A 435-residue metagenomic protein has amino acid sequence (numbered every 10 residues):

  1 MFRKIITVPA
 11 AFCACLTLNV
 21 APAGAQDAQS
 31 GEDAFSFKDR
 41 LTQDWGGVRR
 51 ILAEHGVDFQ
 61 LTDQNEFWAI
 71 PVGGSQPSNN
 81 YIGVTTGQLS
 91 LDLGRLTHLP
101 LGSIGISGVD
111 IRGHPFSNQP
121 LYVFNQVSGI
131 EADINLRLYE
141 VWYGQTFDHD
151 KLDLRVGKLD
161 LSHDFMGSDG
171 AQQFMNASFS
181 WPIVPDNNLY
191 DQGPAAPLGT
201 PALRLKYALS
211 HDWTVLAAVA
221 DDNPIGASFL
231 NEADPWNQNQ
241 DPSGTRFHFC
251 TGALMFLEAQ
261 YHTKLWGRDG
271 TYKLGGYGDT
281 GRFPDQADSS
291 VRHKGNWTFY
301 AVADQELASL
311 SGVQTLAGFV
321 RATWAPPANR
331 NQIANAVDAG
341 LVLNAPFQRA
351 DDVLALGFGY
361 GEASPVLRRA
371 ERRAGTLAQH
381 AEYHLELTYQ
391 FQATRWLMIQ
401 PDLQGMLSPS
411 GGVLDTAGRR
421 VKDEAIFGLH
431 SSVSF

Functional and structural regions predicted by a protein language model:
F2, F12, L16-E66, I70 (+2 more regions): N-terminal periplasmic/intermembrane-space "pro-region" immediately following the signal or transit peptide
A23-V57, D160-S178, Q348-A355, P365-L367 (+1 more regions): Outer-membrane beta-barrel biogenesis signature
L41-T42, H55, A69, N79-T85 (+7 more regions): Residues that define the transmembrane beta-barrel architecture of outer-membrane proteins
Q43-D58, D92-I104, D148-K151, D212 (+4 more regions): Short loop/turn motifs that connect adjacent beta-strands in outer-membrane beta-barrel proteins
F59-L61, I104-G108, L154-V156, L205 (+6 more regions): Membrane-embedded beta-strand positions of outer-membrane beta-barrel proteins
S78-P224, N331-D338, L343-A370: Outer membrane beta-barrel
S228-L230, Q238-F249, E258-Y261, G275-H293 (+3 more regions): Outer membrane beta-barrel transmembrane domains
L397, V421-F435: Outer-membrane beta-barrel "beta-signal"
